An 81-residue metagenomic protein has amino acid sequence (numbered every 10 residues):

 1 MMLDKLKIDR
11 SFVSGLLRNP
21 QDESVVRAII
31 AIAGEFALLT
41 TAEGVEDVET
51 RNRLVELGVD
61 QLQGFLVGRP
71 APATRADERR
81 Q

Functional and structural regions predicted by a protein language model:
M1-Q81: EAL-family c-di-GMP phosphodiesterase catalytic domain
